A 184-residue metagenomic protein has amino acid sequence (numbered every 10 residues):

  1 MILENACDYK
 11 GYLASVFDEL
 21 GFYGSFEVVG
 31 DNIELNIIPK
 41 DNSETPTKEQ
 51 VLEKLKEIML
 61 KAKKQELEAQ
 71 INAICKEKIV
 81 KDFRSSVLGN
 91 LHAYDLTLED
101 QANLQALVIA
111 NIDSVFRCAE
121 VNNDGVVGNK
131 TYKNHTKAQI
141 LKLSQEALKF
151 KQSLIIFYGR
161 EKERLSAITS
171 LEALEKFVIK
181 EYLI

Functional and structural regions predicted by a protein language model:
M1-I184: A preference for well-ordered globular domain cores that mediate specific macromolecular interactions or catalysis
